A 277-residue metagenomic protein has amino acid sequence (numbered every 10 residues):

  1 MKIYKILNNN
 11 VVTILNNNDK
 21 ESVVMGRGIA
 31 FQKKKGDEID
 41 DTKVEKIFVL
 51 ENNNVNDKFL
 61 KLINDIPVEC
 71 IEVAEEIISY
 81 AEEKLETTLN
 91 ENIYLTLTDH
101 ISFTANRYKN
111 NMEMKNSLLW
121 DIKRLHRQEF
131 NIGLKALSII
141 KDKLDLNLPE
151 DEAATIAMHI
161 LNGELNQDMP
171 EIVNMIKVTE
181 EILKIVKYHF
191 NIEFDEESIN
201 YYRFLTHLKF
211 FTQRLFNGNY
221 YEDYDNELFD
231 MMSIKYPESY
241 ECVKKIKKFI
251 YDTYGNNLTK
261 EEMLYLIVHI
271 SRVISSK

Functional and structural regions predicted by a protein language model:
M1-K277: A cross-family "folded-core" feature that marks the main globular domain of proteins
